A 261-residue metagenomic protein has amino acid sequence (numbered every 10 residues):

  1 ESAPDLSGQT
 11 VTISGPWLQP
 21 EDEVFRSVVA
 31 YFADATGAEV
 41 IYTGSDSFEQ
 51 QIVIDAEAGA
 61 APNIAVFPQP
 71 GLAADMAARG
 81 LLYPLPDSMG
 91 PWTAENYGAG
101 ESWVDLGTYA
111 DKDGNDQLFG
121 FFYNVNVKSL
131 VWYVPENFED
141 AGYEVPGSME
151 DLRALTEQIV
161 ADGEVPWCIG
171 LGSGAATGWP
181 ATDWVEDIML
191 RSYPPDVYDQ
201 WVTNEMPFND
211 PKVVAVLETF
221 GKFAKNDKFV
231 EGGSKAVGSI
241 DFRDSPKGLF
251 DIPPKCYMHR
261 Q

Functional and structural regions predicted by a protein language model:
E1-L81, S88-Y97, A141, V145: Conserved N-terminal structural module of periplasmic/extracytoplasmic solute-binding proteins
S2-D5, P70-S129, P180: Hinge/lid segment of periplasmic solute-binding proteins
P4, P86-E101, A175, R191-A215: Short, solvent-exposed loop/beta-turn-alpha elements that line the ligand-binding surface or hinge of extracytoplasmic
P20-S27, Y31, S47, Q51 (+12 more regions): Extracytoplasmic/secreted proteins, especially bacterial periplasmic and envelope-associated proteins
Q50-A61, R79, N137-F138, A154-D162 (+1 more regions): Short helices/loops that flank or line small-molecule/ion binding pockets
N63-V66, C168, Y257-Q261: Paired acidic/hydrophobic, glycine-rich loop segments that form the ligand-binding mouth/hinge of periplasmic-binding
A110-Y123, S129, R153-M206: Extracytoplasmic/periplasmic solute-binding protein
T156-Q158, V202-G238: Glycine-centered hinge/linker elements that transmit conformational signals in sensory and ligand-binding systems
